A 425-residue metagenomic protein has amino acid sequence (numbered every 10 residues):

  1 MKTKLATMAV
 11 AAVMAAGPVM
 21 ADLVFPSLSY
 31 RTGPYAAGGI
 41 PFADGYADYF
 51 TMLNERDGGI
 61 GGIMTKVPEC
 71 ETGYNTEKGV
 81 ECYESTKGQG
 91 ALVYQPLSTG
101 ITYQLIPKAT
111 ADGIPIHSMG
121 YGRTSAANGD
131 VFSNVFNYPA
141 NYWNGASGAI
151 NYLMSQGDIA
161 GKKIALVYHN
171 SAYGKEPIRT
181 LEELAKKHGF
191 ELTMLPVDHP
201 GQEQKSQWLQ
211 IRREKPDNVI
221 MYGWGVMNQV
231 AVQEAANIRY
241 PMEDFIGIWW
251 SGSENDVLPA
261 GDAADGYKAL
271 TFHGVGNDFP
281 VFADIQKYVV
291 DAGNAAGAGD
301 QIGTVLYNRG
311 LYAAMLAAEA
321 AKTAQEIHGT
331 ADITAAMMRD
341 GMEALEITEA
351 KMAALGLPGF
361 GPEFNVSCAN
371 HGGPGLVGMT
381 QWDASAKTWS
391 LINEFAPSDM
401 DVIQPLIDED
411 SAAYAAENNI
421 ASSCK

Functional and structural regions predicted by a protein language model:
A16-P18: N-terminal signal peptide c-region/cleavage motif recognized by signal peptidases
D22-F42, L97, K163-H169: Short beta-strand segments enriched in small/hydrophobic residues
V24, A37-A47, R56-G129, Y138 (+2 more regions): Beta-alpha junction/loop-to-helix N-cap segments that form part of ligand/metal-binding clefts
T72, I116-S118, R123-A127, P200 (+2 more regions): Venus flytrap/periplasmic-binding-protein-like
K78, T124-S125, S133-R239, G276-A283: Extracellular/periplasmic Venus flytrap/periplasmic-binding protein
T86-T99, P115-M119, K163-Y168, M194 (+4 more regions): Periplasmic-binding protein-like
A235-A314, D410, A421: Extracellular/periplasmic periplasmic-binding protein-like sensory domains
A296-Y307, A318-N393, S398: Segments of small-molecule ligand-sensing domains
